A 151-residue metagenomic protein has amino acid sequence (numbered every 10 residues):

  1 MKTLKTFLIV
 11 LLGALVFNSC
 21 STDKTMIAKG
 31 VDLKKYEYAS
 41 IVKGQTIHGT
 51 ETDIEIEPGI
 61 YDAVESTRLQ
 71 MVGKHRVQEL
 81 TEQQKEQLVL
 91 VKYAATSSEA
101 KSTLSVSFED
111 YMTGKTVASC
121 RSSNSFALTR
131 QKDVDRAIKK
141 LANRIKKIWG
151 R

Functional and structural regions predicted by a protein language model:
K2, L8, N18-L69, G150-R151: A structural "domain/chain start" motif
T6-F7, R130: Generic alpha-helix initiation/capping and coil-helix boundary signal
S21-K34, S66, K115-R151: C-terminal/domain-edge helix-coil "capping" segments
I41, V72-S105: A short, hydrophobic beta-strand-centered structural micro-motif
G49-E57, E99, A127-I138: Solvent-exposed, acidic/flexible segments
K92-A127, V134: Amphipathic beta-strand/beta-sheet edge segments enriched in Tyr/Trp
